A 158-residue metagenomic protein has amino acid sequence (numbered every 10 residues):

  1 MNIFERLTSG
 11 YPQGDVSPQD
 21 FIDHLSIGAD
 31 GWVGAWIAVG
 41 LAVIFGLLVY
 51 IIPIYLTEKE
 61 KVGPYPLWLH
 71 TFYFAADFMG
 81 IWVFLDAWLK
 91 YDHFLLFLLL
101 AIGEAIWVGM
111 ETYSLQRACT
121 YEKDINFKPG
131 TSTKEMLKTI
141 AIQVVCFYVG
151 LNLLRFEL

Functional and structural regions predicted by a protein language model:
N2-L158: Alpha-helical membrane-protein topology signature
